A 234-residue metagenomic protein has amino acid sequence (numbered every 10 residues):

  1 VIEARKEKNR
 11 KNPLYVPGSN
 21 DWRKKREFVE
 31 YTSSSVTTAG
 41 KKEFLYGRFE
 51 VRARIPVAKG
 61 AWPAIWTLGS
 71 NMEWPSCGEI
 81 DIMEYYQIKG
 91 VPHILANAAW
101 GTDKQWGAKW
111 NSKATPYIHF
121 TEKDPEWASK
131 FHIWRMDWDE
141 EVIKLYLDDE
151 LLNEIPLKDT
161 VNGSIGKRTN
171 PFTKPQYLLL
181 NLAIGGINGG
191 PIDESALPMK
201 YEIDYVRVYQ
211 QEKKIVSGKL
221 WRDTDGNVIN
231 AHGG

Functional and structural regions predicted by a protein language model:
V1-G234: GH16 jelly-roll
